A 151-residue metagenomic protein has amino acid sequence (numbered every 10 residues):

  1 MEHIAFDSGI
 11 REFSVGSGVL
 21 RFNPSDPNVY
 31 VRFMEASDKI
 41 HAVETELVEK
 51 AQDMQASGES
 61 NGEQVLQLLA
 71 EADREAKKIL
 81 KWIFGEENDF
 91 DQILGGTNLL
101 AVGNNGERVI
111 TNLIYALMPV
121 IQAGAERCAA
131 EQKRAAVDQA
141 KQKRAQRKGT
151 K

Functional and structural regions predicted by a protein language model:
M1-V65: Short N-terminal mixed-charge amphipathic segments
H3, I10-E12, R74, I83 (+1 more regions): Homeobox/homeodomain signature
G62, L66, A70, I83: Short gly/ser-rich anion-binding loops that grip negatively charged ligand groups
L69-K77: Short amphipathic alpha-helical coiled-coil/interface segments
K78, W82-K151: C-terminal charged interaction modules
